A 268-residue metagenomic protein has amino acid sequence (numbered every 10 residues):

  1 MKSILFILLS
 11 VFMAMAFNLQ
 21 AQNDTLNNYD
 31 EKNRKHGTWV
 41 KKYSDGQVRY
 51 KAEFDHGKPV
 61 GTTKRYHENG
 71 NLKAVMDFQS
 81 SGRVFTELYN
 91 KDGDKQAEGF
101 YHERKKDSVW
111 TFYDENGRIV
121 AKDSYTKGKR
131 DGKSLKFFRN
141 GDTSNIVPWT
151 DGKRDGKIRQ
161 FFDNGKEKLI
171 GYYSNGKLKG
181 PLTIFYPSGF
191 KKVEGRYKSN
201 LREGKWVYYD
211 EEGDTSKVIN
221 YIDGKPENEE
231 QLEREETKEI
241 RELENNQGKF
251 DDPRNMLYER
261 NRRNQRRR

Functional and structural regions predicted by a protein language model:
M1-L26: Bacterial Sec-dependent N-terminal signal peptides
F17-R268: Glycine/tyrosine- and acidic-biased, solvent-exposed loop/turn segments at the edges of beta-strands
